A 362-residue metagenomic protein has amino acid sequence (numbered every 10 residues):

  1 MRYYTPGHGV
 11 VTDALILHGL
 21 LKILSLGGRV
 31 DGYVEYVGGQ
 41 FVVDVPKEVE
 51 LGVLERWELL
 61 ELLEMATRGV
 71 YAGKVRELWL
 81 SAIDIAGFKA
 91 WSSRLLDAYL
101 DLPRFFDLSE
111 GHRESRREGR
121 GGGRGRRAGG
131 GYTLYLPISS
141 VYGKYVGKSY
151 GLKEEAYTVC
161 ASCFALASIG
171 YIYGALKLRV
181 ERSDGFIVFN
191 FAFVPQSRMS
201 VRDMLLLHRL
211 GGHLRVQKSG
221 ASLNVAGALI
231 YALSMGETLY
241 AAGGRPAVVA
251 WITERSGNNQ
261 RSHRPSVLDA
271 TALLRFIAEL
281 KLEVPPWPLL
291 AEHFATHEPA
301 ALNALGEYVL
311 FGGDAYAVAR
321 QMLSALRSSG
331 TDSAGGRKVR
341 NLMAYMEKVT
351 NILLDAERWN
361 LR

Functional and structural regions predicted by a protein language model:
M1, M65, E118, M199 (+5 more regions): Detector for methionine-enriched segments
M1, R117-R124, R182, N360-R362: Polar low-complexity intrinsically disordered regions
M1-F106, Y240-R362: Long, contiguous all-alpha helical interaction modules
R68-K153: Long, mid-chain structured domain cores
Y132-G151, E155, L166, Q321 (+2 more regions): Basic, alpha-helical nucleic-acid-binding regions used in initiation and control of genome expression
V146-E292: Domain-exit/linker segments immediately C-terminal to small folded modules
